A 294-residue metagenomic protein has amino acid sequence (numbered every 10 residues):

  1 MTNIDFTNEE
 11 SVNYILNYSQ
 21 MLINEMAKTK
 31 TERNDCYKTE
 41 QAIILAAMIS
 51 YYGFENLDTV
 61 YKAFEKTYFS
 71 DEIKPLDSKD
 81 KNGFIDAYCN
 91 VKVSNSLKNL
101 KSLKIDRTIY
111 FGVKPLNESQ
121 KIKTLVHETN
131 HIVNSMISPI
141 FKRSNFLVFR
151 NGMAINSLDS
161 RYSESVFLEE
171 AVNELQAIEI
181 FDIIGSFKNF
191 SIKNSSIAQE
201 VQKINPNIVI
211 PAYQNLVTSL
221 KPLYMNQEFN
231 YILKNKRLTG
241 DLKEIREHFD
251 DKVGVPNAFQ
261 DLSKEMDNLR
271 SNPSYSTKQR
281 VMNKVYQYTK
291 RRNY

Functional and structural regions predicted by a protein language model:
M1-I4, N173, T289-Y294: Non-Sec secretion/translocation targeting segments of pathogen effectors
I4-T7, S11-R33: Fold-level signature of zinc-dependent metallopeptidase catalytic domains
M26-I109, K114-S119, P139-R143, L147: Auxiliary, metal-adjacent structural segments of Zn-dependent hydrolase domains
C36-E40, I122, S165, E169: Hydrophobic (often cysteine-bearing) scaffold residues that line and stabilize catalytic clefts of nucleotide/cofactor
E118, V126, V166-E170, Y213-L216: Active-site-proximal structural scaffolding
K123-P139, E170, E174, I178: Active-site recognition of the HExxH zinc-binding catalytic motif
F149-I204, I208: Post-HExxH zinc-binding segment in Zn-dependent metallohydrolases
I197-Y294: Pan-zinc metallopeptidase signature
